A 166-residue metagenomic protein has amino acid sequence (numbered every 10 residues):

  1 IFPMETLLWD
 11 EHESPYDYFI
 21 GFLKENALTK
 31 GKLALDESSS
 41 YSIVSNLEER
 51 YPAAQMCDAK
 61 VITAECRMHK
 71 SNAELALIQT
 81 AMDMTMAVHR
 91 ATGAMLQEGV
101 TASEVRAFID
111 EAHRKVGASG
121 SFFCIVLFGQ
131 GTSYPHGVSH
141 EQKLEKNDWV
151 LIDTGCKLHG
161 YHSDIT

Functional and structural regions predicted by a protein language model:
I1-A87: A composition/biophysics-driven feature that prefers long, compositionally simple stretches
K24, L28, P52, T80-R90 (+2 more regions): Generic secondary-structure signature for well-ordered alpha-helical cores
K60-E65, H69, V100-T166: Short catalytic-site patches enriched in acidic/histidine residues that coordinate or position cofactors/metals
